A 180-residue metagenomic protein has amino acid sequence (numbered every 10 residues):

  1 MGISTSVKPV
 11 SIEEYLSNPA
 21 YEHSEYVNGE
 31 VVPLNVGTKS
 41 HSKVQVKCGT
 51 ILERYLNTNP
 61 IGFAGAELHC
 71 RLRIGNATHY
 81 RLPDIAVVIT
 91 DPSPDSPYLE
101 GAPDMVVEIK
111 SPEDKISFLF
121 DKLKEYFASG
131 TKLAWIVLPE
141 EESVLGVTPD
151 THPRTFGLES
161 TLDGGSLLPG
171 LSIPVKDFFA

Functional and structural regions predicted by a protein language model:
M1-A180: Gly/Pro/Ser/Thr-rich low-complexity, intrinsically disordered segments predominantly at protein N-termini
